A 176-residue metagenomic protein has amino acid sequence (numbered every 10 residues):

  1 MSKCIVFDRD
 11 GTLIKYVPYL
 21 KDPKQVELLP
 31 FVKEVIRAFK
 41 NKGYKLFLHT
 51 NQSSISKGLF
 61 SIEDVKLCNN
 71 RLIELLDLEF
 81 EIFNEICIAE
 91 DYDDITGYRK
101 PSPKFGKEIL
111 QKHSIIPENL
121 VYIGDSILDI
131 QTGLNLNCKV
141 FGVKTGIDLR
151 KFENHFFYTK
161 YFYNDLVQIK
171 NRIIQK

Functional and structural regions predicted by a protein language model:
M1-F47: Active-site neighborhood of HAD-like aspartate-dependent phosphohydrolases
M1-F7, D165, I169-K176: Non-catalytic pre-domain segments flanking phosphatase-related domains
D10-P30, I55-E63, L78-F80, D91 (+1 more regions): Metal-dependent phosphoesterase signature
V32, I36-N69, F83-D94: Substrate-recognition element of Asp-dependent hydrolases with the DxDx(T/V) motif
G58-E74, Y98-L110: Short, electropositive alpha-helical surface patch
N69-I88, F152-I173: Structural recognition of alpha->loop->beta junctions
K100-I127: Conserved Lys-Pro-Asp/Glu-containing loop-to-beta segment of HAD-superfamily phosphomonoesterases, centered on
Y122-Y158: Acidic, Mg2+-coordinating phosphoryl-transfer loop and its flanking beta/alpha structural elements, shared across
